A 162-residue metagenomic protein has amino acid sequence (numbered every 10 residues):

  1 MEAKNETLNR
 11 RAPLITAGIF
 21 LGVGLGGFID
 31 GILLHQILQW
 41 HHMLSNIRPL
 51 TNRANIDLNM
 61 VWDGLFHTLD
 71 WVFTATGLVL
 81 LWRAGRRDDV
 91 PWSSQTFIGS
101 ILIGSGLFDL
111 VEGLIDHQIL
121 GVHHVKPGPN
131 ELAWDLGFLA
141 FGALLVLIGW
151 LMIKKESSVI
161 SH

Functional and structural regions predicted by a protein language model:
M1-R10: Short, Lys/Arg-rich, polar N-terminal cytosolic tail immediately upstream of the first transmembrane signal-anchor
E2-A3, E156-H162: Short, charged juxtamembrane terminal tails flanking transmembrane helices
P13-L34: N-terminal signal-anchor transmembrane alpha helix
V23-G27, G104-D109: Alpha-helical transmembrane segments of multi-pass membrane proteins
L34-L44, G113-A133: Interfacial helix-loop-helix junctions of multi-pass membrane proteins
H41-L58: Perimembrane loop-to-helix junctions flanking transmembrane segments
I56-T76, N130-I148: Membrane-interface loop-to-helix entry segments
V79-G104, V159-H162: Cytoplasmic juxtamembrane regions at transmembrane-helix boundaries
